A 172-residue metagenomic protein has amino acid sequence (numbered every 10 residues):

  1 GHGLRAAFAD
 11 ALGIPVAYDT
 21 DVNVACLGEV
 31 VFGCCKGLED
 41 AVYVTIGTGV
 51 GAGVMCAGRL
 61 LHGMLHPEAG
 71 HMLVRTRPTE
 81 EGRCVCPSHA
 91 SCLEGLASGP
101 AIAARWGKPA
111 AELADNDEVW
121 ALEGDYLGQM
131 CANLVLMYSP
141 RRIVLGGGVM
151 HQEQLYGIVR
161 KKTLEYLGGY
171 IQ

Functional and structural regions predicted by a protein language model:
G1-G3: Gly/Ser/Thr-rich active-site cleft segment
R5-I14, G28-V42, V54, T76-Q172: ATP-binding/phosphotransfer module of carbohydrate and carboxylate kinases, centering on a glycine-rich
A17, N23-L27, V44: Glycine/small-residue-rich loop that forms an oxyanion/phosphate-binding "nest" at active or ligand-binding sites
Y18, I46, M64, E94 (+1 more regions): Small/polar loops that bind or transfer phosphate-bearing groups
D19, Y43-G49, G53: Short beta-strand segments
L65-E80: A short, polar/charged loop-to-alpha-helix boundary motif
